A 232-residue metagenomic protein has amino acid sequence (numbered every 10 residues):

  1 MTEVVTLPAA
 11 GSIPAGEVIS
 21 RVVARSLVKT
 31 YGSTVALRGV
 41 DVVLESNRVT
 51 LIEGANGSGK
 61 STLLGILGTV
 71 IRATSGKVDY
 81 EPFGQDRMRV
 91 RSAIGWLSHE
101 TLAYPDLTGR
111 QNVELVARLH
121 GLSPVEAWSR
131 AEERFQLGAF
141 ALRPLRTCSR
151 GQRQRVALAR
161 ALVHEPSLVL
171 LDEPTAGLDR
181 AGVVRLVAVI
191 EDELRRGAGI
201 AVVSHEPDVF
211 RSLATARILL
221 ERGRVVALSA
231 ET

Functional and structural regions predicted by a protein language model:
V22, L37-G39: Conserved structural motif at the start of ABC-family nucleotide-binding domains
E53-A55: The feature captures the beta-strand-to-loop junction immediately N-terminal to the Walker
G68: Helix-to-loop junction immediately C-terminal to a conserved catalytic motif
G76-V90: Conserved ABC transporter NBD signature motif
E114, V125-F140: Conserved ABC ATPase "signature" region
V169-D172: Catalytic Walker B motif of ABC-type/P-loop ATPase nucleotide-binding domains
V203-H205: H-loop/switch region of ABC-family ATPase nucleotide-binding domains
